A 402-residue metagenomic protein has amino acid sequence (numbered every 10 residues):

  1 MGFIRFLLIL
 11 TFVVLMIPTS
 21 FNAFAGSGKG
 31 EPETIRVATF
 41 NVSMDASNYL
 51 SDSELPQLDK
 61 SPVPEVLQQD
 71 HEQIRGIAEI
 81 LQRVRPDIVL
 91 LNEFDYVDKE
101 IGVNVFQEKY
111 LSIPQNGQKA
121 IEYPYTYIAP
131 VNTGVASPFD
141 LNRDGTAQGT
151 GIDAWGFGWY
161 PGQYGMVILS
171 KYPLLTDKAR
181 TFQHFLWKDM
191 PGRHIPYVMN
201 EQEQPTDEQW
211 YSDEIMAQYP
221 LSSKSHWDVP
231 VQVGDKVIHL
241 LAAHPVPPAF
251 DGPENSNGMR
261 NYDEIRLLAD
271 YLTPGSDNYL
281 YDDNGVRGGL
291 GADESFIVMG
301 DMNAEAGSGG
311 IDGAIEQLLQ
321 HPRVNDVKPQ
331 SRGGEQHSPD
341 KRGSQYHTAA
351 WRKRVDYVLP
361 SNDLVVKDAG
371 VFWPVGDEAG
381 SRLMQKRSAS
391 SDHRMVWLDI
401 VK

Functional and structural regions predicted by a protein language model:
M1-F6: Positively charged n-region of N-terminal signal peptides that target proteins for export
L7-T19: Bacterial N-terminal signal peptides
F21-M166, P196-Q218, G234-I238, D251-P253 (+5 more regions): N-terminal, active-site-proximal structural segment of metallo-dependent hydrolase catalytic domains
G26, P173-T181, F185, D189-P191 (+5 more regions): Metal-dependent phosphoester-hydrolase catalytic domains
T39, M166-I168, H226-P230, A242 (+2 more regions): Conserved hydrophobic/aromatic beta-strand scaffold that supports enzyme active sites
V42, E93-F94, Y172, P245 (+1 more regions): Active-site metal-binding loops of divalent metal-dependent hydrolases
M44-A46, D95-V97, L174-T176, P248 (+1 more regions): Primarily extracytoplasmic ectodomains and periplasmic/lumenal surface modules that are beta-strand-rich
A217-G258: Anion-binding catalytic surfaces of enzymes that hydrolyze or transfer phosphate/sulfate esters
